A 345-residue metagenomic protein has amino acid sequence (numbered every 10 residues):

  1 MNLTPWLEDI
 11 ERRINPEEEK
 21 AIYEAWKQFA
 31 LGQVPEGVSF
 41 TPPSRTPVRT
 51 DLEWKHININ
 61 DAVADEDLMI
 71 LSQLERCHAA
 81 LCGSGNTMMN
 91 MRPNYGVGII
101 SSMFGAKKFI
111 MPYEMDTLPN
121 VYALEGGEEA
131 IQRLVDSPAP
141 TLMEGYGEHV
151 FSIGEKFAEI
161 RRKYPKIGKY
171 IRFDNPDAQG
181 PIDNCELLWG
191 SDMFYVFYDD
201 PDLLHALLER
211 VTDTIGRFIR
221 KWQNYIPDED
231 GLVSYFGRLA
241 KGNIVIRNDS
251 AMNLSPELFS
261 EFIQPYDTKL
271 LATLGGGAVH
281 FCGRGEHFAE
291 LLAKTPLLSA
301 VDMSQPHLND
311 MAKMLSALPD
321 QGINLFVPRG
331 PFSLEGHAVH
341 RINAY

Functional and structural regions predicted by a protein language model:
M1-A62, E66, L71, R76 (+2 more regions): Active-site loop segments of alpha/beta catalytic cores
T41-I57, N94, V121-L134: A short glycine/small-residue-enriched secondary-structure motif
H78, G85-F109: N-terminal accessory alpha/beta regions
I99-Y122, P176-D192, S234: Aromatic- and acidic-residue-enriched segments that line the glycan-binding/catalytic groove of carbohydrate-active
P112-E159: A gly/proline- and charged-residue-enriched helix-loop-helix capping module
